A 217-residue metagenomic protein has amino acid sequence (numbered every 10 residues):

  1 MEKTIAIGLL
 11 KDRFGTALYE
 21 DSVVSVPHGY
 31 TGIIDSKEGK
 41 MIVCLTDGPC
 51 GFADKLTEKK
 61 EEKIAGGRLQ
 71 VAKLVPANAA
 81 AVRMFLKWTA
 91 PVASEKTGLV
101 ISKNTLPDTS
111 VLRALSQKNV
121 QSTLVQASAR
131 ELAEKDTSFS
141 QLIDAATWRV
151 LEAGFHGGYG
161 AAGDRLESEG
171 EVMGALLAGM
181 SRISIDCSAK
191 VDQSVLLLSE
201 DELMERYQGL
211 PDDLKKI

Functional and structural regions predicted by a protein language model:
M1-I217: Alpha/beta catalytic barrel-like cores
